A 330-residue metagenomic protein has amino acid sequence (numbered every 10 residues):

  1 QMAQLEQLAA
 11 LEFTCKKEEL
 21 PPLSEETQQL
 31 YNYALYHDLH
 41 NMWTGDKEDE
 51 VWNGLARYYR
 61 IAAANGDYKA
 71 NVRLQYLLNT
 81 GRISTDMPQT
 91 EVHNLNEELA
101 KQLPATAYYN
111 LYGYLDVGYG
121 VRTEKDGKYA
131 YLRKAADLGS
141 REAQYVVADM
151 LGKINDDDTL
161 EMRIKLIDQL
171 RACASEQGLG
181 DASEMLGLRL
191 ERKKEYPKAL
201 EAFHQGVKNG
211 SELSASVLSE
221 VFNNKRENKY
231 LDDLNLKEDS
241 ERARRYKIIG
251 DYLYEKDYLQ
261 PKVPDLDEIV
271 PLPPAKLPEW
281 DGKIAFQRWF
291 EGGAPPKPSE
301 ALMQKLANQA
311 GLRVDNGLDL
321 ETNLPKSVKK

Functional and structural regions predicted by a protein language model:
Q1-R57, N65, K330: N-terminal leader/linker segments that initiate helical-solenoid repeat arrays
L23-L30, H40, N65-Y68, G81-R82 (+10 more regions): Short helix-capping/linker turns of helical repeat alpha-solenoids
A34-K47, Q75-D86, Y112-R122, A148-L160 (+3 more regions): Short coil/turn linking the two alpha-helices of tandem helical-hairpin repeats
K47-R57, S84-L95, V121-Y131, D156-L170 (+2 more regions): Structural signature of tandem alpha-helical TPR/SEL1-like repeats, specifically the intra-repeat loop/turn
L74-R82, V147-I154, L188, S216-N228 (+2 more regions): TPR/TPR-like alpha-solenoid helical repeat scaffolds
Q75, R141-K194, E201-K208: Alpha-helical adaptor scaffolds
A136, L200-E212, S219-D257: TPR/TPR-like (Sel1-like) alpha-helical repeat modules
V270-K330: Long C-terminal extensions of eukaryotic subunits of large macromolecular complexes
